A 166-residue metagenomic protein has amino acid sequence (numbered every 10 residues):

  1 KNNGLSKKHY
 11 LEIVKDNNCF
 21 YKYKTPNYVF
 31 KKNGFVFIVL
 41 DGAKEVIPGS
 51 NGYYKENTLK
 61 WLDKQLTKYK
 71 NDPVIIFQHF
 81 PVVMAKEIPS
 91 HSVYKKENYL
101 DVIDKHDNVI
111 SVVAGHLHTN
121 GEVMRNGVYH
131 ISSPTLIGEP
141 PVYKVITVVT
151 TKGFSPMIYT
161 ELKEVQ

Functional and structural regions predicted by a protein language model:
K1-D63, K68, N98-N108, T119-I158: Extended active-site neighborhood of metal-dependent phosphoesterases/phosphodiesterases
L5, N51, A85-V93: Short, flexible/disordered intra-domain loops and linkers
F37-V39, I75-F77, V113: Structural motif
Y69-K86: Short acidic, glycine-rich surface-loop motifs adjacent to enzyme active sites
H79, H116-H118: Histidine-centered divalent metal-coordination motifs
S90-S92, D101-D104, E164: A structural preference for long, well-packed, hydrophobic secondary-structure segments
V109-G115: Metal-dependent active-site segment of extracytoplasmic phospho-/sulfohydrolases and closely related
Y159-Q166: Short, solvent-exposed aromatic-acidic interface loops
